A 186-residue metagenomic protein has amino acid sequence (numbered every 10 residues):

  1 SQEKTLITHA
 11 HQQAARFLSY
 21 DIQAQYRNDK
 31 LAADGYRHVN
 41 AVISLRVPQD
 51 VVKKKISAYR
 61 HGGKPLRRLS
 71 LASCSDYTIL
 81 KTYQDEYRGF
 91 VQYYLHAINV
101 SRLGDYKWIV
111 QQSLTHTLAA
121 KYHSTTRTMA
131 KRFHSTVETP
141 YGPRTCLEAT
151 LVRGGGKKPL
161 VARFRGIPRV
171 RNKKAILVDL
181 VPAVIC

Functional and structural regions predicted by a protein language model:
S1-C186: Non-catalytic terminal/accessory segments
